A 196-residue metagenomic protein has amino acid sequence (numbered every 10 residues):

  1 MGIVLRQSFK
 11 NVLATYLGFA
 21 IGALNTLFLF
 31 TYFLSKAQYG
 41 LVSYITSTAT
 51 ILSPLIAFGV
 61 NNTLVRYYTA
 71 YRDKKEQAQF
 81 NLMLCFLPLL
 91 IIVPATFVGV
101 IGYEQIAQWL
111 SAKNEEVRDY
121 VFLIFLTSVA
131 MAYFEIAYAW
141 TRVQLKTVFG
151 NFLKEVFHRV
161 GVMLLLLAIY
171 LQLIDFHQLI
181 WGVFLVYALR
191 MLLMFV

Functional and structural regions predicted by a protein language model:
G2, K36-L41, Y71-M83, V93-F125 (+1 more regions): Membrane-interface helix-capping segments at transmembrane helix termini in multi-pass transporters
I3-N62, V93-V100, T127: Signature of the first transmembrane helix
L5, A130-V156: Membrane-interface junctions at transmembrane-helix termini in multi-pass inner-membrane proteins
T15, F19, S47-T50, S128 (+3 more regions): Residue-level recognition of pore/gate-forming positions within transmembrane alpha-helices of multi-pass
F30, T69, R142-V143, I169-Y170: Helix-capping/transition residues at the boundaries of transmembrane alpha-helices and the short helical linkers
I51, A112-F134, A188: Alpha-helical transmembrane segments of multi-pass membrane proteins
A57-R72, V143: Helix-loop junctions and terminal segments of transmembrane helices in multi-pass membrane transport/translocation
F152-L167, Q172-V196: Hydrophobic alpha-helical transmembrane segments
